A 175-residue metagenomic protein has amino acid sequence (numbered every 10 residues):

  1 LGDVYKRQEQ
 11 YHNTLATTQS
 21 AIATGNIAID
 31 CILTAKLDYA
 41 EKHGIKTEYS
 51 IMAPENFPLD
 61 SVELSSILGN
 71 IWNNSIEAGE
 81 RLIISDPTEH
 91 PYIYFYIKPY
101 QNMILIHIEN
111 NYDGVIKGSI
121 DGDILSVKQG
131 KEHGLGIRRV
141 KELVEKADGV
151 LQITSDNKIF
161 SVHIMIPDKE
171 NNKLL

Functional and structural regions predicted by a protein language model:
L1-Y5: Short, small-residue-biased leader/transition segments that mark boundaries at the very start of proteins
E9, N13, G25-H43: Short beta-to-alpha transition helix within the HATPase_c
A21, T47-L68: Conserved short strand/loop->alpha-helix "switch" segment adjacent to the catalytic nucleotide/phosphoryl-transfer site
E77-P99: ATP-lid-like helix-loop hinge signature
N102-G134, K173: Glycine-rich/acidic phosphate-handling loop/turn and adjacent ATP-lid/helix of nucleotide-binding kinase/ATPase domains
G114, D156-H163: Glycine-rich nucleotide-binding loop
